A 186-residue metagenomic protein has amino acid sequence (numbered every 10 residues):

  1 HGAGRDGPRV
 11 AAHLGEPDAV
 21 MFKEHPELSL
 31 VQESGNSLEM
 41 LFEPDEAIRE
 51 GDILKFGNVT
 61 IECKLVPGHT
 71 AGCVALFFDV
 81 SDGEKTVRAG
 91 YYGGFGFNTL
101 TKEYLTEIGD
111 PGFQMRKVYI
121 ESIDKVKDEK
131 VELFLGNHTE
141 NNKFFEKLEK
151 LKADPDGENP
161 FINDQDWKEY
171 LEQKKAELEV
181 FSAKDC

Functional and structural regions predicted by a protein language model:
H1-I53, A153-P155, I162-N163, K174: Active-site HxH/HxHxD metal-binding segment of metal-dependent hydrolases
F22-S29, A47-G51, T99-E103, D128-V131 (+1 more regions): Low-complexity, flexible helical/coil segments
S29, S34-S37, P67, S81 (+2 more regions): Generic serine detector
E43-D45, E50-K55, T60-L151, P155 (+1 more regions): Metallo-beta-lactamase
G157-C186: C-terminal regulatory/interaction regions
